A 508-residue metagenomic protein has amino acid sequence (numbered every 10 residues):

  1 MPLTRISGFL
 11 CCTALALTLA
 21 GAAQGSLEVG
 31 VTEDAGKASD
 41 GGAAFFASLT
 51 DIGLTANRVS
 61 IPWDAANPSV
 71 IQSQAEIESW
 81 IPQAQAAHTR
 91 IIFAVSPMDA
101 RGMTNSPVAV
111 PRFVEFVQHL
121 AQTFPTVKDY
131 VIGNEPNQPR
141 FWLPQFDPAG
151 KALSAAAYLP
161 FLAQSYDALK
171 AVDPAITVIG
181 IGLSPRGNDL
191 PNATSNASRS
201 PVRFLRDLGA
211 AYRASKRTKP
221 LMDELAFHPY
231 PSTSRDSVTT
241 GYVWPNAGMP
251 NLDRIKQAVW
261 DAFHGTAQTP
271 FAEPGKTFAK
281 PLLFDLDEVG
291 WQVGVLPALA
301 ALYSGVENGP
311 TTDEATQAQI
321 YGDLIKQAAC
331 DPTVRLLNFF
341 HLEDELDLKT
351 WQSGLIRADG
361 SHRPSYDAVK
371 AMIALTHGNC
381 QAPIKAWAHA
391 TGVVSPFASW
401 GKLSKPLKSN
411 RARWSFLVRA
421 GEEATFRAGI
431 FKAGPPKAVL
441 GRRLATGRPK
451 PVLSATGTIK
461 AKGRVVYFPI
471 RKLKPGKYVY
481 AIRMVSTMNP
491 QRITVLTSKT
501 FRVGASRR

Functional and structural regions predicted by a protein language model:
F9-T18: Bacterial N-terminal signal peptides
Q24-P62: Boundary/entry segment of secreted carbohydrate-active catalytic domains
G42-A43, A109-V114, L153-E314: Noncatalytic carbohydrate-binding groove/subsite architecture in carbohydrate-active enzymes
A44, S48, P68, P136 (+3 more regions): Aromatic-rich peripheral "rim/lid" segments of glycoside hydrolase catalytic domains that contact and position glycan
L49-S195, S232, D344-E345: Substrate-binding cleft and catalytic face of glycoside hydrolase catalytic domains, especially the flexible beta-alpha
P396-A420: Contiguous beta-strand segments within globular domains
S486-R492: Short, solvent-exposed loop/turn segments at the edges of extracellular beta-sandwich modules
